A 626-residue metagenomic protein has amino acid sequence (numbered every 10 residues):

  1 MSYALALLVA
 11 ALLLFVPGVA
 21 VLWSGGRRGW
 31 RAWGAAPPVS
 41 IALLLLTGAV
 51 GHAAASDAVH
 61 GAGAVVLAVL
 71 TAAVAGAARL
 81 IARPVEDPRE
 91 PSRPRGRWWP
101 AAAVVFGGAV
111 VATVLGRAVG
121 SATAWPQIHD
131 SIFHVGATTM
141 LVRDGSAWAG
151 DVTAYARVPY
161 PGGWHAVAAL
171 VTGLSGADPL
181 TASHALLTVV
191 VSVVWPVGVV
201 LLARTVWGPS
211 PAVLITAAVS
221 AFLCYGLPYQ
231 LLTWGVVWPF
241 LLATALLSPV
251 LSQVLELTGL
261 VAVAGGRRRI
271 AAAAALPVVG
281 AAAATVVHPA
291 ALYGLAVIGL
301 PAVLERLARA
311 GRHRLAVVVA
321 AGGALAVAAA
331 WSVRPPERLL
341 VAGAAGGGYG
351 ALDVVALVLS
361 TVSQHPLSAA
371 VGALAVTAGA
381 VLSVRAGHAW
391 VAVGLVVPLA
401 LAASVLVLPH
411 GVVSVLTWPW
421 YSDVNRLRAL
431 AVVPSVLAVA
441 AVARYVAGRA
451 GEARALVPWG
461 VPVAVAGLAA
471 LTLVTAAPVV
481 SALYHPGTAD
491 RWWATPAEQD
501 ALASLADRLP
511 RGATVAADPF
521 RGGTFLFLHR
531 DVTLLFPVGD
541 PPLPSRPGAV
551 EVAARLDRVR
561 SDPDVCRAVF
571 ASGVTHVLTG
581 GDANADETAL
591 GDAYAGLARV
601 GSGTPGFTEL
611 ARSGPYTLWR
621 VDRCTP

Functional and structural regions predicted by a protein language model:
M1-R93: Membrane-embedded, hydrophobic transmembrane alpha-helices
V9, F15, L471-P626: Extracytoplasmic
A54-G63, T123-Q127, G176, G226-L242 (+3 more regions): Membrane-helix boundary/interfacial segments in multi-pass membrane proteins
G108-A245, A264, Y484-W492: Active-site lumenal/periplasmic loops and adjacent helix-entry segments of GT-C-fold, multi-pass membrane
G265-P289: Membrane-interface alpha helices of multi-pass inner-membrane proteins
G294-G322: Perimembrane helix-loop-helix junctions
A302-R306, A369-V396: Hydrophobic, aromatic-rich transmembrane alpha-helices and their immediate juxtamembrane boundary segments
V318-A326, R444-P478: Signature aromatic-anchored transmembrane alpha helix within multi-pass, membrane-resident enzymes that catalyze glycan
